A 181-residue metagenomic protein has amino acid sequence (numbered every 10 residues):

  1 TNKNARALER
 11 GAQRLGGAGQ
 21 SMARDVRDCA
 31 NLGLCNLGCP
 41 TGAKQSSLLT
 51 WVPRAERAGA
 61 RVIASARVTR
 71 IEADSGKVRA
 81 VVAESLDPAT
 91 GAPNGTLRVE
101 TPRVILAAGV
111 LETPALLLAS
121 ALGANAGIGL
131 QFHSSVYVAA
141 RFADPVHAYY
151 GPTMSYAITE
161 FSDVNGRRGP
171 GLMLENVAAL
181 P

Functional and structural regions predicted by a protein language model:
T1-C29: Rossmann-like flavin
E9, V52, E56, P114-L117: Non-transmembrane alpha-helical segments in soluble domains of secreted/periplasmic/extracellular proteins
G19-A58: Helix-loop-beta segment of a Rossmann-like dinucleotide-binding subdomain
A23-V26, A64-A80, E84-P88: A conserved short coil-to-beta-strand element within the FAD-binding core of flavoproteins
R27-N31, T69-E72, T90, E112-P114 (+1 more regions): Flexible loop/turn segments at secondary-structure boundaries
K77, P102-P181: Mid-to-C-terminal "cap/lid" subdomains and adjacent gly/pro-rich loops that border and regulate access to redox
G91-R103, A107: Core beta-strand elements of the Rossmann-like FAD/NAD(P) dinucleotide-binding domain in flavoenzyme oxidoreductases
